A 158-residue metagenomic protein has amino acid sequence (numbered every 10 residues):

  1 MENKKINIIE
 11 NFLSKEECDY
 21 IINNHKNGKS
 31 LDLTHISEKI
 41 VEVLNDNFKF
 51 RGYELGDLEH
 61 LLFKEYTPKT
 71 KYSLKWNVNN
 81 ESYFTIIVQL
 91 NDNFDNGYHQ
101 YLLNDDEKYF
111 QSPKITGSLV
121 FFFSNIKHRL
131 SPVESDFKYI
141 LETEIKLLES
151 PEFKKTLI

Functional and structural regions predicted by a protein language model:
M1-L119, N125-I158: Fe(II)/2-oxoglutarate oxygenase catalytic core
